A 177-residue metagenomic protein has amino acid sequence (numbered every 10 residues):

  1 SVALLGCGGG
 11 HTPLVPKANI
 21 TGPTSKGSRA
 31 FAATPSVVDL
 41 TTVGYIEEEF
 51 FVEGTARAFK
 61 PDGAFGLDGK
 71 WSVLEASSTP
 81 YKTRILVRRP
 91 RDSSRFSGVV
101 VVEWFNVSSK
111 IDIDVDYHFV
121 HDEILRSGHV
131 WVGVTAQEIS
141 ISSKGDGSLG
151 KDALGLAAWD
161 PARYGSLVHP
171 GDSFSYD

Functional and structural regions predicted by a protein language model:
A3-G6: C-terminal motif of bacterial Sec signal peptides marking the signal peptidase cleavage site
H11-H118: Catalytic-loop region of hydrolases
F105-S109, H121-D177: Cap/lid segment of the alpha/beta-hydrolase catalytic domain
